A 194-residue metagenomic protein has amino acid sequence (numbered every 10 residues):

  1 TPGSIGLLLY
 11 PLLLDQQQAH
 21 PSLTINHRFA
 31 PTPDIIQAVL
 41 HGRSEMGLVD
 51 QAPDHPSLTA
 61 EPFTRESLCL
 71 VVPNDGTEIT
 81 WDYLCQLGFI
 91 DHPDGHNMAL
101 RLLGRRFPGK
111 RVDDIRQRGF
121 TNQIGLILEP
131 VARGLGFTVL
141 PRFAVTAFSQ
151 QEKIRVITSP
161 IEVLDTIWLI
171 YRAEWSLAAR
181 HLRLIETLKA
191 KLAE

Functional and structural regions predicted by a protein language model:
T1-P56: Central regulatory/effector-binding core of bacterial HTH transcription factors
P2, P31-I35, L40-R43, K110-R155: Hydrophobic hinge/microswitch elements
D15, Q37-A38, P62, Y83 (+1 more regions): Well-formed, non-transmembrane alpha-helical positions, independent of function
G47, L135, R155-E194: A late-sequence structural motif
Q51-A52, N74, R142-A144: Short secondary-structure boundary segments
T59-C69, Q150-L164: Short beta-strand->loop
D75-D82, E174-A179: Short helix-loop capping/hinge motifs at secondary-structure junctions, enriched in acidic/polar residues
C85-R111: Secondary-structure junction motif
